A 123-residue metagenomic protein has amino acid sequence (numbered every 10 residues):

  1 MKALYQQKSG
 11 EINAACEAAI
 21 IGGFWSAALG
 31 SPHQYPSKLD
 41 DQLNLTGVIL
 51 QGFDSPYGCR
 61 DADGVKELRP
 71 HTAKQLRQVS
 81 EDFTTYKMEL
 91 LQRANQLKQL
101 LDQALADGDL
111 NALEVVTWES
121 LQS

Functional and structural regions predicted by a protein language model:
M1-S123: A preference for well-ordered globular domain cores that mediate specific macromolecular interactions or catalysis
